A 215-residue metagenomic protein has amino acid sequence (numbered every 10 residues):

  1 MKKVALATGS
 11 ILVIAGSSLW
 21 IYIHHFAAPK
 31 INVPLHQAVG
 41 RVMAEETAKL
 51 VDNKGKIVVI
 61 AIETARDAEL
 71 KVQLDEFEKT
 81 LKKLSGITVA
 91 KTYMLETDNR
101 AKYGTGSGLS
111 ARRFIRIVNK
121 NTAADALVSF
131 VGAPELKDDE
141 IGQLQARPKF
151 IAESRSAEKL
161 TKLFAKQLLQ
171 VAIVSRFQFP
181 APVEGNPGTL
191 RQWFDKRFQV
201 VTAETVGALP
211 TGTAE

Functional and structural regions predicted by a protein language model:
M1-E215: Extracytosolic ligand-binding ectodomains
